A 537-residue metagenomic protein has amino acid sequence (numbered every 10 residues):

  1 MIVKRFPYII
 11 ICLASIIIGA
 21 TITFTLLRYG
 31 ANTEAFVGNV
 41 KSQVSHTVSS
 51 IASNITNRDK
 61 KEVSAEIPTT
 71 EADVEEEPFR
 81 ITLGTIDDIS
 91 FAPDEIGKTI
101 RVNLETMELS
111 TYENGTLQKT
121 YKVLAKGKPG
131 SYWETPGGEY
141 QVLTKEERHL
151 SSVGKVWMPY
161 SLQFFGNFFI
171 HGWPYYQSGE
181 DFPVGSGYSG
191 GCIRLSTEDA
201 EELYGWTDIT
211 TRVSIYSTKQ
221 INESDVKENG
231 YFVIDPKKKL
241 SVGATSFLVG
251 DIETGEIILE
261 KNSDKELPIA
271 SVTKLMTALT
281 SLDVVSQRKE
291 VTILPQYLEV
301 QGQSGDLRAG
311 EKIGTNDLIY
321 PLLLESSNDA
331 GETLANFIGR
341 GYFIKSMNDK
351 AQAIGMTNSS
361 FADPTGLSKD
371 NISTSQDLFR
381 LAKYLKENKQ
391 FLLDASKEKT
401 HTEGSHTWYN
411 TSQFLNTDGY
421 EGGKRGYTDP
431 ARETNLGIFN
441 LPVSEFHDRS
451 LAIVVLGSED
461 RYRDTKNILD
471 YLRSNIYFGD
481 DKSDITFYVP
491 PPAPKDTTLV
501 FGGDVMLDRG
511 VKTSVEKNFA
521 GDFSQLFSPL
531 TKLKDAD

Functional and structural regions predicted by a protein language model:
P7-S53, N57, E95, W133-G137 (+3 more regions): Exported/periplasmic cell-wall-interacting domains
R28-E95, N222, E228-L240, V249 (+3 more regions): N-terminal, intrinsically disordered, polar/charged segments of Gram-positive cell-envelope systems that serve as
E76-G179: Gly/Pro-biased beta-strand-loop elements
L109, I453, D504: Divalent metal-coordination and catalytic microenvironments
E113, T144-E146, L150, D199 (+18 more regions): Sec/Tat-exported extracytoplasmic proteins
V226-S246, G339-F487: Penicillin-recognizing serine hydrolase domain
K227-Q376, Y384-E387: Active-site-adjacent loops and short helices of periplasmic peptidoglycan-processing enzymes
R473-D537: Acidic, metal/ion-coordinating pockets
